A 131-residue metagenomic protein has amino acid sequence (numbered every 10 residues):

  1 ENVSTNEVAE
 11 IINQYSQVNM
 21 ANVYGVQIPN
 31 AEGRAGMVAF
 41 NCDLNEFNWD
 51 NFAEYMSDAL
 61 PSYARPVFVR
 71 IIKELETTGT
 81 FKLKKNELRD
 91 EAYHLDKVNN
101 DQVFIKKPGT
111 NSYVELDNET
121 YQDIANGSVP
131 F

Functional and structural regions predicted by a protein language model:
E1-N19, V23-F131: AMP-binding adenylation
